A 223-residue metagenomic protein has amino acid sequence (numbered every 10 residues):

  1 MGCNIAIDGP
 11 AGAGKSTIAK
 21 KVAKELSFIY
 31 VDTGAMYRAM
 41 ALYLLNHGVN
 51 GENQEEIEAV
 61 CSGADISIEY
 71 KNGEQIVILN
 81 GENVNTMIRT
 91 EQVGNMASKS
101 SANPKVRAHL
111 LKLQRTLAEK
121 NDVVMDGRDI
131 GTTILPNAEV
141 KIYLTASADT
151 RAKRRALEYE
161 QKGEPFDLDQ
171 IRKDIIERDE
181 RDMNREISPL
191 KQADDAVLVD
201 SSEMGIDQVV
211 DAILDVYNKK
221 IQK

Functional and structural regions predicted by a protein language model:
N4: Walker A (P-loop) ATP-phosphate-binding motif of ABC ATPase nucleotide-binding domains
I7: Hydrophobic anchor at the beta1->P-loop junction of P-loop NTPases
A11: The conserved Walker
K15: Conserved lysine of the Walker
I18: Hydrophobic positions on the alpha1 helix immediately C-terminal to the Walker A/P-loop
E25-T90: N-terminal phosphate/diphosphate-binding loop that engages ATP/GTP or pyrophosphate donors across diverse enzyme folds
E69, Q114-K120, R128, T132-T133 (+2 more regions): Small-molecule kinase domains that catalyze NTP-dependent phosphoryl transfer to phosphate-bearing small molecules
N85-K162: ATP-dependent NMP and nucleoside kinases share a basic, alpha-helical "lid"
